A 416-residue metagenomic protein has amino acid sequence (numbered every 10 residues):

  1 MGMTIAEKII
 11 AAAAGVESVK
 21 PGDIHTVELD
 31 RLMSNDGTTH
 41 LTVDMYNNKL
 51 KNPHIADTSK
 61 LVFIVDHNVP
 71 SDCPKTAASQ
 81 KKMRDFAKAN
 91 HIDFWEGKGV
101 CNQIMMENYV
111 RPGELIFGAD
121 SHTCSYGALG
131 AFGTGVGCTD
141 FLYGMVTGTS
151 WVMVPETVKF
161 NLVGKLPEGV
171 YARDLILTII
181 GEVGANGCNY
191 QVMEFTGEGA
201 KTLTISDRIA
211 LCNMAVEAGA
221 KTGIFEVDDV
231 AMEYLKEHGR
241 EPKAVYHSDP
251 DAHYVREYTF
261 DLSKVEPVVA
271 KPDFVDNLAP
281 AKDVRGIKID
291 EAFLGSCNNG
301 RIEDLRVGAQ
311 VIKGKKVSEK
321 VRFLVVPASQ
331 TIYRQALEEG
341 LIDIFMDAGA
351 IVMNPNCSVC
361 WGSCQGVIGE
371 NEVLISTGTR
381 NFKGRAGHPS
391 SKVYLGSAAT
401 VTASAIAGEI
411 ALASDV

Functional and structural regions predicted by a protein language model:
M1-V416: Fe-S-dependent hydro-lyases/dehydratases of central metabolism
